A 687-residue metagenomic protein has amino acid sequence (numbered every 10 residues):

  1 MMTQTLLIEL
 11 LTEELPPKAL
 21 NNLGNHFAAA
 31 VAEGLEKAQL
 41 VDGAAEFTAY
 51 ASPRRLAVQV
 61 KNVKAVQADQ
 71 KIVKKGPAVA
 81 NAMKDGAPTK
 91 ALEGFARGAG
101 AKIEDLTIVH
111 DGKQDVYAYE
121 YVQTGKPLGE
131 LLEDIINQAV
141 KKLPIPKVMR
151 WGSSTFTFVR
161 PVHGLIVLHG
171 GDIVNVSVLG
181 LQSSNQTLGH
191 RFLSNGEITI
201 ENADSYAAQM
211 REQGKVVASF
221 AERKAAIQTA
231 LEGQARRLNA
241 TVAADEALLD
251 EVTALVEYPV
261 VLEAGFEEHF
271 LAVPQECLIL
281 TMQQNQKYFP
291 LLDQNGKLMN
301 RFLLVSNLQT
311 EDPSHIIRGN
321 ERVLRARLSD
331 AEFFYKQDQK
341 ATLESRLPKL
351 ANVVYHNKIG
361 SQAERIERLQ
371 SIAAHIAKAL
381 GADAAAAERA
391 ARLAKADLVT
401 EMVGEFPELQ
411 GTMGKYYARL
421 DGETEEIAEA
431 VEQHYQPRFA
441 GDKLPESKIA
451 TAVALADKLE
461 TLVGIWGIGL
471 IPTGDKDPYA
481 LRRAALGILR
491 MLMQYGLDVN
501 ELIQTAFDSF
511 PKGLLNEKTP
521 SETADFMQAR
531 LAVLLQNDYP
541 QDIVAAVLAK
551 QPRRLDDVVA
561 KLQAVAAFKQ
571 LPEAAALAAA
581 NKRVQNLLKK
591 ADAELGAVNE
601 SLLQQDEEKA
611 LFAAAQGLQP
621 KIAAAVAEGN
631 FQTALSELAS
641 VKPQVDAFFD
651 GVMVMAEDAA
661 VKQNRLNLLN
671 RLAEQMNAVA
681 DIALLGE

Functional and structural regions predicted by a protein language model:
M1-E687: Amphipathic alpha-helical "coupling" segments that flank catalytic cores
